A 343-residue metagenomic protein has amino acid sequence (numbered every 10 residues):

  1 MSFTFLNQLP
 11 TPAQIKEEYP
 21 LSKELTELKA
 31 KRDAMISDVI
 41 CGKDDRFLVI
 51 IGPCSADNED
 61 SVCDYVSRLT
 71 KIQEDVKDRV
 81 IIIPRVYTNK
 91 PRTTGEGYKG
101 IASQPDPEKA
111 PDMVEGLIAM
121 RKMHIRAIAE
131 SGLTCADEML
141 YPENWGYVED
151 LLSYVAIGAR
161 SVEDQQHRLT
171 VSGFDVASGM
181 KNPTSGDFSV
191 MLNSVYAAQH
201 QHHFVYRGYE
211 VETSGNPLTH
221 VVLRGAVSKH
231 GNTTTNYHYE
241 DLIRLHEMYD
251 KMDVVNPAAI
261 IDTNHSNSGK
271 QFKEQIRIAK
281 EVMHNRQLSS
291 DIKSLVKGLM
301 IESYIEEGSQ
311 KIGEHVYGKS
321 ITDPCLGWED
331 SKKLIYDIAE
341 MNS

Functional and structural regions predicted by a protein language model:
M1-C41: N- or domain-start disorder-to-order transition segments that initiate the globular core
L25-D38, G42, I72-I83, N89 (+1 more regions): N-terminal beta-rich core of secreted/periplasmic extracellular enzymes
I40-K43, T70-K77, I125-E130, T213 (+1 more regions): Acidic (Asp/Glu)-rich catalytic clusters
L48-S61, D323: Conserved phosphate/anionic-ligand binding catalytic regions in large, soluble enzymes, centered on
G52, I261, G327: Conserved, mostly hydrophobic/aromatic
C54-D57, N256, N264-K270: Short acidic, Gly/Ser-rich segments with clustered Asp/Glu that frequently serve as metal-coordination loops in enzyme
V66, R79-R244, H265-S266, K270 (+5 more regions): Active-site-facing alpha/beta catalytic cores
Y304-N342: Internal helix-turn-beta structural module
